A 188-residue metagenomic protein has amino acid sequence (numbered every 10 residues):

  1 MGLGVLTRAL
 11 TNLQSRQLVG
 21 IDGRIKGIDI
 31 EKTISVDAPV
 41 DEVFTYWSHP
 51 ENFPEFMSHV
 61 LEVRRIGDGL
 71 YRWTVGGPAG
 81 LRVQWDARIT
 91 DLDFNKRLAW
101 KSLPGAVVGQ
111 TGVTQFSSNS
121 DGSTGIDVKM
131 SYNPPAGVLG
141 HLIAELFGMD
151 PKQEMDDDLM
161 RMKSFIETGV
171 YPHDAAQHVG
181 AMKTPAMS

Functional and structural regions predicted by a protein language model:
M1-G2: Residues within membrane-spanning alpha-helices of integral membrane proteins, especially the hydrophobic core/packing
R8-A79, R161, F165-S188: Hydrophobic ligand-binding cavity/cleft-lining segments
P50, M57, D86, V108 (+1 more regions): Extracytoplasmic/secreted envelope proteins and their assembly/folding machinery, especially bacterial periplasmic
R65-R72, L92-W100: Short, hydrophobic/aromatic-rich segments at coil-to-beta transitions
I66, T90-L92, Q115-D121: Short beta-strand micro-motifs enriched in acidic
G77-V83, P134-L139: Short, cysteine-centered beta-strand-loop-beta hairpins and adjacent loop/turn segments enriched in charged/polar
A79-G80, D91-K96, A106: Short, charged/polar surface micro-motifs in flexible loops or helix N-caps
K101-L159, S164, A175: Beta-strand/loop substructures that line and gate deep hydrophobic ligand-binding cavities in soluble
